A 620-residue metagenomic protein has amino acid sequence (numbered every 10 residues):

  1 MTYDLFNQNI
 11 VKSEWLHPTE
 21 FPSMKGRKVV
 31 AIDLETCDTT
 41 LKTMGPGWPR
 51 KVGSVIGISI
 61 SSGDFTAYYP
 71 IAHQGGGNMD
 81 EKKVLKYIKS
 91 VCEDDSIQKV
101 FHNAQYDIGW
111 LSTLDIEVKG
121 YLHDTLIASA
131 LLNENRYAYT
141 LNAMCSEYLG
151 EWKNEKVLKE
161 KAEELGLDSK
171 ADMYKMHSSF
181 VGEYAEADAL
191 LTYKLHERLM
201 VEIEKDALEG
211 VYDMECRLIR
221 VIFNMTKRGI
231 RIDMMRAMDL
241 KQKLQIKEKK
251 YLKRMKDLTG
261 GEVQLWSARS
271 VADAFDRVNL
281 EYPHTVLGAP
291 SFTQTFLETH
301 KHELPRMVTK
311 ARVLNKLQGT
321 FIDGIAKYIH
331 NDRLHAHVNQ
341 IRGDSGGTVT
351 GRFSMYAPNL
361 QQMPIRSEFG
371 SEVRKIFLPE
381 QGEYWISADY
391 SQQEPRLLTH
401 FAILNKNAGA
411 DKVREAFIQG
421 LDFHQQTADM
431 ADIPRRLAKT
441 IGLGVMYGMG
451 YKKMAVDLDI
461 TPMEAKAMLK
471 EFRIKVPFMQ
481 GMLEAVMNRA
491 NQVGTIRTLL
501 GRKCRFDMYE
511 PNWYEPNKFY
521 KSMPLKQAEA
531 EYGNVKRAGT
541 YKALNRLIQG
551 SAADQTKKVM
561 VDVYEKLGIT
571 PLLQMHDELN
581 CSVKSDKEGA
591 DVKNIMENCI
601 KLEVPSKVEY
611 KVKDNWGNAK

Functional and structural regions predicted by a protein language model:
M1-Q74, K119, R136, S146-L149 (+12 more regions): Conserved "right-hand" nucleotidyltransferase catalytic core of DNA-directed polymerases
A31, S96-A104, S387: Acidic beta-strand-to-loop metal/phosphate-binding motif
D38-L41, Q105-I116, A128-L132, A272-N279 (+2 more regions): Short active-site loop/helix that positions an aromatic residue
G63-K99: Nucleic-acid-processing active sites and adjacent nucleic-acid-binding tracks, predominantly divalent metal-dependent
E117-E134, L141-N142, G420-Q425, Y610: Conserved beta-strand -> loop -> alpha-helix junction used to position metal-binding or nucleic-acid-contacting
I203-D213, Q555-L579: Active-site palm subdomain of RNA-directed nucleic acid polymerases
K227, E248, L280-P283, E298 (+2 more regions): Conserved catalytic core of nucleic-acid polymerases
K475-V476, N594-V604: A common structural junction motif
